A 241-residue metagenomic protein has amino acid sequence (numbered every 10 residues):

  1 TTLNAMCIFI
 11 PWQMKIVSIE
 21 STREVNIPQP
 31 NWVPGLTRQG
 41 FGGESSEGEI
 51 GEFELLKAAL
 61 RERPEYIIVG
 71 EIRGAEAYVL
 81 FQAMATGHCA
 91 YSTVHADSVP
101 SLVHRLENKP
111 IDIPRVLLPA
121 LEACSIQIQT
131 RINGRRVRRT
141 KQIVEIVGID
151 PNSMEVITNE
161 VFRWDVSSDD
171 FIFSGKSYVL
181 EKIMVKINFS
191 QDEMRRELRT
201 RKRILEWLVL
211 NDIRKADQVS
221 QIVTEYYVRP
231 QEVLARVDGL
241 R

Functional and structural regions predicted by a protein language model:
T2-R131: Switch/coupling sub-region of P-loop NTPases
G35-Q39, H88, R131-R138, D150-S153 (+1 more regions): Short, charged low-complexity intrinsically disordered segments located at boundaries of structured domains
T93, N108, Q191, R195 (+1 more regions): Generic amphipathic alpha-helical segments used as scaffolds and interaction surfaces in large, multi-domain proteins
I113-L117, E193, A216-Q218: Short, surface-exposed acidic
A123-V209: Conserved P-loop NTPase
R196, T200-R241: Terminal-proximal interaction/regulatory segments of ATP-powered molecular machines
